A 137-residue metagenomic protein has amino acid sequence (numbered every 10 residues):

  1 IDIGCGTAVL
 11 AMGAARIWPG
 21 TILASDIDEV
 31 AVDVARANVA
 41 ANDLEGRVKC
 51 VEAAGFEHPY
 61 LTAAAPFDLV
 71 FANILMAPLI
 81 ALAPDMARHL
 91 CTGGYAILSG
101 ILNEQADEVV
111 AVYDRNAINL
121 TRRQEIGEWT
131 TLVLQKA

Functional and structural regions predicted by a protein language model:
I1-G55: Conserved SAM/SAH cofactor-binding pocket of Class I
V30-V34, P78, Q105: Conserved short alpha-helix immediately C-terminal to the canonical SAM/SAH-binding motif I of Rossmann-like
F56-L69: A short acidic, Gly/Pro-enriched loop at the edge of an enzyme's catalytic core that lines a small-molecule cofactor
D68-I80: A short SAM/SAH-binding and catalytic strip from SAM-dependent methyltransferases
I80-T92: A short glycine-rich, Lys/Arg-flanked "PGG" loop and its adjoining helix->strand segment in the class I
G94-G100: Conserved beta-strand signature within the Rossmann-like core of class I S-adenosyl-L-methionine
N103-D114: Conserved class I S-adenosyl-L-methionine
N119-T121, E125-A137: Core SAM-dependent methyltransferase catalytic element
